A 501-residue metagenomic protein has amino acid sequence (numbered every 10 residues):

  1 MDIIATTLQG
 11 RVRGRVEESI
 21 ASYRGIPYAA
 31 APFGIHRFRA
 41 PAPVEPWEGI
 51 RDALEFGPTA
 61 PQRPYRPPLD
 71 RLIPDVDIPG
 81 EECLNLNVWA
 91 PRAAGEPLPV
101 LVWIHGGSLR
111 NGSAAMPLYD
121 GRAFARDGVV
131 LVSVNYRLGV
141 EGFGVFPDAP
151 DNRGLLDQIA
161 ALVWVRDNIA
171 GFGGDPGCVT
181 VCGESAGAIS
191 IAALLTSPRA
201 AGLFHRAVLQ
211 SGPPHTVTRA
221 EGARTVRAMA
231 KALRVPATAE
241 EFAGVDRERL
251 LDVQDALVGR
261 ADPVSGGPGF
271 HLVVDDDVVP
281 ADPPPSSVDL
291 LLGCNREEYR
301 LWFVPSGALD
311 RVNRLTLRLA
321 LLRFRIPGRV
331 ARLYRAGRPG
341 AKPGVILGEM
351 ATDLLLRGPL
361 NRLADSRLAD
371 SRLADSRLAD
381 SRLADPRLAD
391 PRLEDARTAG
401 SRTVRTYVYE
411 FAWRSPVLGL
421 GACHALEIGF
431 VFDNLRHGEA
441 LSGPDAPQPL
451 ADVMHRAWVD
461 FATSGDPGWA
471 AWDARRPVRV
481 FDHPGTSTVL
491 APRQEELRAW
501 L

Functional and structural regions predicted by a protein language model:
M1-N152, H437, L441-W469, H483-G485 (+1 more regions): Non-catalytic accessory segments of hydrolases
Q62, R357-D370, D375, D390 (+1 more regions): Mobile gating loops/cap/lid regions near enzyme active sites that modulate substrate access
L69-P236, P280-W302: Serine-hydrolase-like catalytic core of hydrolytic proteins
L101, V130-S133, I159-L162, R166 (+13 more regions): Non-transmembrane alpha-helical segments in soluble domains of secreted/periplasmic/extracellular proteins
A201, R206, Q210-A320, V345-A364: Substrate-access "cap/lid" subdomains that shape and gate the entrance to catalytic or ligand-binding pockets
F324-D365, Y407-V408: Alpha/beta-hydrolase fold catalytic core
R372-R392, R397: Intrinsically disordered, low-complexity repeat regions of secreted/extracellular protein precursors
